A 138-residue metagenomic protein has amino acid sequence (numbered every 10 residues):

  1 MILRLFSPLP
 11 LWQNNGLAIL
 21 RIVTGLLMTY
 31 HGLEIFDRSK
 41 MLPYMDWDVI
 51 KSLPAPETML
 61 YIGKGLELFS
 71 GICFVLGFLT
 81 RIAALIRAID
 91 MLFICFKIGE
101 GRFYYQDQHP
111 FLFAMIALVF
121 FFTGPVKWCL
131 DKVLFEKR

Functional and structural regions predicted by a protein language model:
M1-D37, E57-G65, F69-R138: Extended, low-polarity transmembrane helix blocks
F36-T58: Membrane-interface interhelical connector segments
